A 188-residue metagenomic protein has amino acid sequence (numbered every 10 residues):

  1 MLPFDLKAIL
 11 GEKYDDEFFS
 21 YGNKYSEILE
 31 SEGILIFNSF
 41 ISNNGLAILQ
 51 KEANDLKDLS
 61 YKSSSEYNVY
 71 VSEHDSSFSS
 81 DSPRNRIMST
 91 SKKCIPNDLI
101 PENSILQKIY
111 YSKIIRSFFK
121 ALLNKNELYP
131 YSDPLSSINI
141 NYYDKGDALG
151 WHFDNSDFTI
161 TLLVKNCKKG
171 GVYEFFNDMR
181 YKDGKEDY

Functional and structural regions predicted by a protein language model:
M1-S31: Fe(II)/2-oxoglutarate
Y25, G33, I48-Q50: A structural signal for short hydrophobic/aromatic patches embedded in well-ordered alpha helices
L29-G33, P101-E102: Short glycine-enriched loop/turn motifs at secondary-structure junctions
L35-I41: Short amphipathic
I41-N43, I48, E52-D55, S60 (+1 more regions): Signature of the catalytic double-stranded beta-helix
Q50-K51, D55-S77, F176: Short, solvent-exposed beta-strand-terminating loops
F78-D81, F158: Long, compositionally biased
D98-Q107, R116-Y188: Catalytic core of non-heme Fe(II) oxygenases with the double-stranded beta-helix
